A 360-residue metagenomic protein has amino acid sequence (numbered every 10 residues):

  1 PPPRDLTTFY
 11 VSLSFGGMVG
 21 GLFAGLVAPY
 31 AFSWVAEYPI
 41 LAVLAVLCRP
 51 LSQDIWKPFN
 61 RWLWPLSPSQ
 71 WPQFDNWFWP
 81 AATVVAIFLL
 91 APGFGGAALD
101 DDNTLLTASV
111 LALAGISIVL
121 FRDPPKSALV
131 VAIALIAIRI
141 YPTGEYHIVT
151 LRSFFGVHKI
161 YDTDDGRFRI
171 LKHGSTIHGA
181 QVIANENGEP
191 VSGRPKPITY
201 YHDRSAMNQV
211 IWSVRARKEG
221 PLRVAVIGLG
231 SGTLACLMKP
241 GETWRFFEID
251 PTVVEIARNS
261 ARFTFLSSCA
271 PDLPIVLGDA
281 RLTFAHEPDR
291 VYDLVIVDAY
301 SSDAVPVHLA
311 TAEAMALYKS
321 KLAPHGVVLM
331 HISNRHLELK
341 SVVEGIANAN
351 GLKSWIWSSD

Functional and structural regions predicted by a protein language model:
P1-D360: Alpha-helical transmembrane segments of multi-pass membrane proteins
